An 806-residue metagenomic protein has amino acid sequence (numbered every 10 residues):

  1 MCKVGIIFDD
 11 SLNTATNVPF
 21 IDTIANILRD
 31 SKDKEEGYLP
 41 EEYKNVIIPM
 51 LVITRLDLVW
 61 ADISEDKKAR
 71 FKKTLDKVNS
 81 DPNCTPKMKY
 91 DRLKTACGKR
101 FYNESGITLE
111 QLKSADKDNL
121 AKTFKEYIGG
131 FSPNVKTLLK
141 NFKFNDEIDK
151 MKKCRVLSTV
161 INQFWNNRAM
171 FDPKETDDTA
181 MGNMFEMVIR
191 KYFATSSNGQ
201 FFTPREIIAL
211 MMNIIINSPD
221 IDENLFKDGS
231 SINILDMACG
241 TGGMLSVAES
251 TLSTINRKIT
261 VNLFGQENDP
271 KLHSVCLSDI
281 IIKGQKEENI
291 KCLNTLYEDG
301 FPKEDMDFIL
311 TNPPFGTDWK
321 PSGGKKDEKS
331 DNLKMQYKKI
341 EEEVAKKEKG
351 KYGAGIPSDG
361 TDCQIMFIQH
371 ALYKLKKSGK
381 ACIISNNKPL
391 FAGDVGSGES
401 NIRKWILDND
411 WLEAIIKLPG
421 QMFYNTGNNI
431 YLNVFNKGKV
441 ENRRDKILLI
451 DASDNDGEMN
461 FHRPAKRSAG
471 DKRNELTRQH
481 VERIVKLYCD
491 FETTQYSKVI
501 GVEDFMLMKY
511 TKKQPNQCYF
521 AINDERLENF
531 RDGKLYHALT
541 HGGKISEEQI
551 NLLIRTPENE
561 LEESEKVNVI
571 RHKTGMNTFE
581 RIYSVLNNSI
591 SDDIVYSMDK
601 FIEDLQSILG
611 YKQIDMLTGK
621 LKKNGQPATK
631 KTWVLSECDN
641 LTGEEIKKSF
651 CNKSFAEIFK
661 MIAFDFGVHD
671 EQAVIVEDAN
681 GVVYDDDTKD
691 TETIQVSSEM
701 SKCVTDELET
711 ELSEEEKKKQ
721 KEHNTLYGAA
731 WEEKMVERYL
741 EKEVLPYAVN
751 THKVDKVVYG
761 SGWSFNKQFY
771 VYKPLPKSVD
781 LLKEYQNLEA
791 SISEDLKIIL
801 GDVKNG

Functional and structural regions predicted by a protein language model:
M1-P219, K291-Y297, K417-G420, R444 (+2 more regions): Non-catalytic, mostly N-terminal accessory regions of nucleic-acid modification and defense proteins
Y38-R55, H273, K351-F435, Y785: Conserved Class I SAM-dependent methyltransferase catalytic core
Q200-T311, F315-D331, N386-K388, V395-I402 (+3 more regions): Conserved S-adenosyl-L-methionine
S246, S274, T311-P313, I365-Q369 (+11 more regions): Feature representing long, continuous alpha-helical segments
R257, K286-I290, A345-G350, K380-P389 (+1 more regions): Short acidic (Asp/Glu) and glycine-rich catalytic loops that position anionic groups and cofactors
E287-C292, S378-I383, E413-K417, E441-L448: Acidic/polar loop patches that form or flank catalytic/metal-binding clefts of enzymes that bind anionic ligands
D318, S322-T361: Conserved catalytic motifs of ABC-family nucleotide-binding domains
Y424-L527, R531: Flexible, glycine-/basic-rich loop-and-beta segments that form/coincide with the SAM-dependent methyltransferase
